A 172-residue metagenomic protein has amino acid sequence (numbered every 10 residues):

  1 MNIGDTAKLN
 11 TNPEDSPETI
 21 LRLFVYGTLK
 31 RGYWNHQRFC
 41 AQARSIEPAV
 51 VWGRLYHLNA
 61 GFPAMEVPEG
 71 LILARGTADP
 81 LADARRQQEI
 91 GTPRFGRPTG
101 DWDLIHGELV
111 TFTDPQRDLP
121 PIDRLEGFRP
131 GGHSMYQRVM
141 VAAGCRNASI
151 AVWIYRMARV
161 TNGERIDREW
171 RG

Functional and structural regions predicted by a protein language model:
N2-G172: Glycine-aromatic micro-motifs
